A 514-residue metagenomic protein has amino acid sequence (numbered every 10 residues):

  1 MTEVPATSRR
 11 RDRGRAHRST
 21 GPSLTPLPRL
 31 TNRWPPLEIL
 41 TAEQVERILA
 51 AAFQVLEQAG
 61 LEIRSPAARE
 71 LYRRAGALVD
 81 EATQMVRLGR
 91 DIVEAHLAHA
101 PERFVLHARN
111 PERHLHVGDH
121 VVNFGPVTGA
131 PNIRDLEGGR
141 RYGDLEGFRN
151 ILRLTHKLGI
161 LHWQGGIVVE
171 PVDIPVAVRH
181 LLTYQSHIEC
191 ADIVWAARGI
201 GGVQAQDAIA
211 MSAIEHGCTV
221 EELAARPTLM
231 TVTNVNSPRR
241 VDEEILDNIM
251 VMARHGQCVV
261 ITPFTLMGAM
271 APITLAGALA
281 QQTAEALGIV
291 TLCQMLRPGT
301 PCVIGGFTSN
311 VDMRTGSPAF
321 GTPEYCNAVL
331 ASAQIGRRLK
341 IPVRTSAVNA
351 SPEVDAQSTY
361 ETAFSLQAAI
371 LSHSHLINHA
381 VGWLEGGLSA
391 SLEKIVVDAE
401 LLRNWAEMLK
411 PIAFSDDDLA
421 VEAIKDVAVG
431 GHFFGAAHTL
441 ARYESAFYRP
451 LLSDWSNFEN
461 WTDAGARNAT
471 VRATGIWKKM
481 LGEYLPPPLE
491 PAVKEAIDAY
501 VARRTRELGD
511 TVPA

Functional and structural regions predicted by a protein language model:
T2-P26, I39-A50, A59, R64-L71 (+1 more regions): Catalytic-core signal marking the mid-to-C-terminal active-site face
L24-R29, A42-F53, H116-E137, W163 (+1 more regions): N-terminal small/glycine-rich loop or linker at the start of catalytic domains across soluble metabolic enzymes
T25-A100: N-terminal alpha-helical transmembrane segments of multi-pass membrane transport and channel/translocase proteins
L27-N32, R73-D80, T228, L266 (+6 more regions): Short acidic (Asp/Glu) and glycine-rich catalytic loops that position anionic groups and cofactors
Q44, L56-I63, G76-V79, L97-F104 (+15 more regions): Structural signal for hydrophobic packing residues in well-ordered secondary-structure cores of soluble enzyme domains
L78, Q84-P272, A276: Catalytic alpha/beta active-site cores
V232-L401: Glycine-rich anion/phosphate-binding loop at the beta-strand->alpha-helix junction
